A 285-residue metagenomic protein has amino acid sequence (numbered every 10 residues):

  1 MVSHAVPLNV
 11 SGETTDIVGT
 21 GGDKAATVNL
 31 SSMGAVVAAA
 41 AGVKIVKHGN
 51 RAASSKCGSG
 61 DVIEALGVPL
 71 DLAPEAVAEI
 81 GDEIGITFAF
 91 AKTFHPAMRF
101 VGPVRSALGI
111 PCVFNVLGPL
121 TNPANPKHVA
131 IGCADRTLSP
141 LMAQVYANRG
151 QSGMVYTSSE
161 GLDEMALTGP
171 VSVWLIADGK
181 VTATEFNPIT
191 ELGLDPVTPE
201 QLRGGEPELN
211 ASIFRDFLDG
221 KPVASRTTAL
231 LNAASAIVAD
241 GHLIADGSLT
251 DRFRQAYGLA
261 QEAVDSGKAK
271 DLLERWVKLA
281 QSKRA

Functional and structural regions predicted by a protein language model:
M1-A53: Active-site cofactor/substrate anionic-group-binding motifs, chiefly glycine- and Lys/Arg-rich phosphate-binding loops
V6, A26-T27, G42, E64-D71 (+1 more regions): Glycine-rich anion-binding loops and their surrounding alpha/beta cores
I17-T20, K47, K56, V116 (+2 more regions): Short glycine/serine/threonine-biased micro-segments
H48-R51, A73-G81: Short, surface-exposed recognition loops or helix-turn segments adjacent to catalytic cores
R51-V68: Active-site-proximal loop->helix
